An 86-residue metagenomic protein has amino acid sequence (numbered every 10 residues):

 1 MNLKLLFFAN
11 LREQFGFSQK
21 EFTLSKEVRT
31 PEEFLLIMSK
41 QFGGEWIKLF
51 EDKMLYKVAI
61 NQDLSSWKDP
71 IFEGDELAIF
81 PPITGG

Functional and structural regions predicted by a protein language model:
M1-G85: Ubiquitin-like/PB1-type beta-grasp interaction modules and other compact soluble beta-rich domains
